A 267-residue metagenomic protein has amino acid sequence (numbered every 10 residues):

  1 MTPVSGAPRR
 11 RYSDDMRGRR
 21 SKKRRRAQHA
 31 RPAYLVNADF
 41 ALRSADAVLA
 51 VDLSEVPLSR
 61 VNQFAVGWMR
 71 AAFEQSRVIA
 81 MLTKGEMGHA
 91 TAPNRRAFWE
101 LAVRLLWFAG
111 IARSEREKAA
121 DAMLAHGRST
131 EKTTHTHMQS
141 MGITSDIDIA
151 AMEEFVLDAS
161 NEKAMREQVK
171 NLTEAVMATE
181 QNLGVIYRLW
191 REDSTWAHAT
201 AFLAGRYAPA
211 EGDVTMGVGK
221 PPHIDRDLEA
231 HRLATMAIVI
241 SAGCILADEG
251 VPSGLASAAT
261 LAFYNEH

Functional and structural regions predicted by a protein language model:
T2-H267: A cross-kingdom marker of C-terminal helix-rich interaction/assembly modules
